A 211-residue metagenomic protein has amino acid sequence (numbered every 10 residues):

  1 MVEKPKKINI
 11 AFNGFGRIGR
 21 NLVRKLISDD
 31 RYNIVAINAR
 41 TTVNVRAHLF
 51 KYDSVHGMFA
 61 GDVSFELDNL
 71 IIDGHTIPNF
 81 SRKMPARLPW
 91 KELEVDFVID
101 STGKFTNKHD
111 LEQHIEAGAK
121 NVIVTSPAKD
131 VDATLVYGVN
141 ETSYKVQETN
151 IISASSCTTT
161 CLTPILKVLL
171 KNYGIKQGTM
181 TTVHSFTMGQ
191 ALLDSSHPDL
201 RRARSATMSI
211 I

Functional and structural regions predicted by a protein language model:
V2-R202: N-terminal Rossmann-like NAD(P) cofactor-binding subdomain of oxidoreductases, focused on the glycine-rich
A206-I211: Short, intrinsically disordered, charge-balanced linker/junction segments flanking boundaries in proteins
